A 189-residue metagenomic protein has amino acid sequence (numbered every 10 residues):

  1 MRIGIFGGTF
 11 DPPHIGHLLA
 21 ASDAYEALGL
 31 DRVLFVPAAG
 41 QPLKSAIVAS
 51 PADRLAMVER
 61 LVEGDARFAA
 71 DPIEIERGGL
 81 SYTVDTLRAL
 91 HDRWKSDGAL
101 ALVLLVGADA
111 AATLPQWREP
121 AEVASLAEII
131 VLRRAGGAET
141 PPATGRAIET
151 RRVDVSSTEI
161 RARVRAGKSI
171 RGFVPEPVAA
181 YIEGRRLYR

Functional and structural regions predicted by a protein language model:
M1-R189: Nucleotidyltransferase catalytic core that binds NTPs
